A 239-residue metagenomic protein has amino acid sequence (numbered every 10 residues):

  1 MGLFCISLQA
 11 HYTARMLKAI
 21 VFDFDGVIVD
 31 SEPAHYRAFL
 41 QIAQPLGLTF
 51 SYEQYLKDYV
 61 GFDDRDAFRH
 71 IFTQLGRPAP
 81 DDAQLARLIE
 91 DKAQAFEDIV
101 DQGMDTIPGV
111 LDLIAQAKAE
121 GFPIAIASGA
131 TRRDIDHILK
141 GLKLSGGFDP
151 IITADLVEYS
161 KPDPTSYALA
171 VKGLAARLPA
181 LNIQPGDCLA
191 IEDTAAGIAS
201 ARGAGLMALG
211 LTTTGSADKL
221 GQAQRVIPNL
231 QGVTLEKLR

Functional and structural regions predicted by a protein language model:
G2-Q9, R15-K18, L111, A115-K118 (+2 more regions): Asp-based, Mg2+/Mn2+-dependent phosphohydrolase catalytic module
L17-F24, I28-L111, A115-E120: N-terminal helical cap/lid subdomain that shapes the substrate entry/recognition surface in HAD-like hydrolases
V27, S128-A130, T212: Conserved phosphate-coupling serine/threonine residues in phosphotransfer and NTP-handling enzymes
I28, K57, T106, I124-A127 (+2 more regions): Conserved SAM-binding loop
S31, S128-A130, T194: Short linear Ser/Thr-Pro motifs
F39, F68, S128, D163 (+1 more regions): Residue-level signature of catalytic and energy-coupling elements of molecular machines, predominantly ATP/GTP-dependent
T49, P123, M207: Residue-level detector of anion-binding/catalytic polar loops
V100-D105, G129, G203-G205: Short, flexible loop segments at the rims of nucleotide/cofactor-binding pockets, characterized by
